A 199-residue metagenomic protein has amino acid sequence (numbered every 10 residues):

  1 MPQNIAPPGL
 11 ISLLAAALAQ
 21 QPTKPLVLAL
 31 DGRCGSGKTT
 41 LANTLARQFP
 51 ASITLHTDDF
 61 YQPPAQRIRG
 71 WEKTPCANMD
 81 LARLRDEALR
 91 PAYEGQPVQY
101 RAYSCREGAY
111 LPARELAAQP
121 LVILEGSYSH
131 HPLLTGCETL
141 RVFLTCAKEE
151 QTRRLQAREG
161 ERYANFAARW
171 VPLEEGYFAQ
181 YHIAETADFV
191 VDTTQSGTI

Functional and structural regions predicted by a protein language model:
M1-L28: Extreme N-terminal, non-catalytic leader segments that precede Walker-type/kinase nucleotide-binding cores
R33: P-loop (Walker A) phosphate-binding loop of NTP-binding proteins
K38: Conserved lysine of the Walker
L41: Hydrophobic positions on the alpha1 helix immediately C-terminal to the Walker A/P-loop
A51-A65: Short beta-strand-centered segment that lines the nucleotide-binding/catalytic pocket of NTP-utilizing
Q66-Y110, L121: Conserved nucleotide-sensing/catalytic segment adjacent to the nucleotide-binding pocket in NTP-handling enzymes
A109, A113, H131, E161-I199: Small-molecule kinase domains that catalyze NTP-dependent phosphoryl transfer to phosphate-bearing small molecules
A109-R158: ATP-dependent NMP and nucleoside kinases share a basic, alpha-helical "lid"
